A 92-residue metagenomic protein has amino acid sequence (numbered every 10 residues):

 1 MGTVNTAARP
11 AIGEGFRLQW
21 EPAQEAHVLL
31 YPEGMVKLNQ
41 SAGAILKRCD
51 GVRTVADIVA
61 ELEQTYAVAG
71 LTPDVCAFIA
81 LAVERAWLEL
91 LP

Functional and structural regions predicted by a protein language model:
M1-K47, L91-P92: Acidic, low-complexity/disordered tracts enriched in E/D and polar residues
G34-P92: Long, charge-rich, low-complexity alpha-helical segments
